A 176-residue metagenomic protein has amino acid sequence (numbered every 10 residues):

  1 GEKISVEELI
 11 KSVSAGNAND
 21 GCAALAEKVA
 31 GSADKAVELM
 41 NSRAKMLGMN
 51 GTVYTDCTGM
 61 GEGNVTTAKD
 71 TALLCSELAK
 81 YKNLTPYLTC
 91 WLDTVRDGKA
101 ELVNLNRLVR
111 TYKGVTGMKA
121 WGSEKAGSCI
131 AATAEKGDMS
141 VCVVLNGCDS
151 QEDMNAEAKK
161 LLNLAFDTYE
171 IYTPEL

Functional and structural regions predicted by a protein language model:
G1-K69, A79: Active-site-adjacent loops and short helices of periplasmic peptidoglycan-processing enzymes
M49-V53, G59-L176: Domain-terminus/edge residues, biased toward the C-terminal soluble/receptor-binding domains of extracytoplasmic
